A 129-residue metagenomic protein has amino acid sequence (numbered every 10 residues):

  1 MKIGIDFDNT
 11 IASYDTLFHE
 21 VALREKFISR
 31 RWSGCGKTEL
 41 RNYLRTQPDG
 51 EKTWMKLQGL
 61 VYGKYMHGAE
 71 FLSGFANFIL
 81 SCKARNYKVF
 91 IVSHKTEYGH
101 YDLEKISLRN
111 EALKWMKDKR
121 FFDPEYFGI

Functional and structural regions predicted by a protein language model:
M1-T53: Active-site neighborhood of HAD-like aspartate-dependent phosphohydrolases
S29, L40-L80: Metal-dependent phosphoesterase signature
S29-R30, V89, D123-P124: Residue-level detector of short coil/turn "hinge" positions at structural boundaries
C35, K95, I129: Residue-level "edge-of-site" marker
M66, E70, F75-A112, M116: Substrate-recognition element of Asp-dependent hydrolases with the DxDx(T/V) motif
E111-I129: Structural recognition of alpha->loop->beta junctions
